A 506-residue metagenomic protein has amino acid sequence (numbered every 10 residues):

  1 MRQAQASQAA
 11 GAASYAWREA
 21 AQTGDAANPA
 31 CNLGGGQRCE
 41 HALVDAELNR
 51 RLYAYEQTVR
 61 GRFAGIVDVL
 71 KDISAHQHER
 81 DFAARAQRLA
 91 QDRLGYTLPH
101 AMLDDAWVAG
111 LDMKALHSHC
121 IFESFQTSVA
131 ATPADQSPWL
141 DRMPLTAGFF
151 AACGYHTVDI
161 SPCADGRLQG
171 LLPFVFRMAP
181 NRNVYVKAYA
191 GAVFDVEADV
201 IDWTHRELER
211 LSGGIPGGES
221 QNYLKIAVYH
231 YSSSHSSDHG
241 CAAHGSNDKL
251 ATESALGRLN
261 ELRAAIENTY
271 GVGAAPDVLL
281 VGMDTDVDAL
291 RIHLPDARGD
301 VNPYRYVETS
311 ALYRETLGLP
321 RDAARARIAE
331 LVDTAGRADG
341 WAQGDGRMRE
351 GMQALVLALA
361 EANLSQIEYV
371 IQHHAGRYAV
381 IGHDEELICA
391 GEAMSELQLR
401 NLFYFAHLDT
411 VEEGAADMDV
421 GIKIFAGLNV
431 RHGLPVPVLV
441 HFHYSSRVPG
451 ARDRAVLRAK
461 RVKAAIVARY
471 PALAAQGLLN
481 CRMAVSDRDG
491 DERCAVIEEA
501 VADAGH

Functional and structural regions predicted by a protein language model:
Q3-Q5: Low-complexity, intrinsically disordered or signal/transmembrane-proximal segments
G11, Y15-T157, D165, N181-V184 (+2 more regions): Divalent-metal-activated hydrolytic enzyme cores
L168-G170: Short N-terminal binding/cap micro-motifs at the start of the first secondary-structure element
P173-N181: Short Gly/aromatic-enriched secondary-structure transition segments
V228: Histidine-centered divalent-metal-coordination microenvironment in nucleic-acid enzymes
